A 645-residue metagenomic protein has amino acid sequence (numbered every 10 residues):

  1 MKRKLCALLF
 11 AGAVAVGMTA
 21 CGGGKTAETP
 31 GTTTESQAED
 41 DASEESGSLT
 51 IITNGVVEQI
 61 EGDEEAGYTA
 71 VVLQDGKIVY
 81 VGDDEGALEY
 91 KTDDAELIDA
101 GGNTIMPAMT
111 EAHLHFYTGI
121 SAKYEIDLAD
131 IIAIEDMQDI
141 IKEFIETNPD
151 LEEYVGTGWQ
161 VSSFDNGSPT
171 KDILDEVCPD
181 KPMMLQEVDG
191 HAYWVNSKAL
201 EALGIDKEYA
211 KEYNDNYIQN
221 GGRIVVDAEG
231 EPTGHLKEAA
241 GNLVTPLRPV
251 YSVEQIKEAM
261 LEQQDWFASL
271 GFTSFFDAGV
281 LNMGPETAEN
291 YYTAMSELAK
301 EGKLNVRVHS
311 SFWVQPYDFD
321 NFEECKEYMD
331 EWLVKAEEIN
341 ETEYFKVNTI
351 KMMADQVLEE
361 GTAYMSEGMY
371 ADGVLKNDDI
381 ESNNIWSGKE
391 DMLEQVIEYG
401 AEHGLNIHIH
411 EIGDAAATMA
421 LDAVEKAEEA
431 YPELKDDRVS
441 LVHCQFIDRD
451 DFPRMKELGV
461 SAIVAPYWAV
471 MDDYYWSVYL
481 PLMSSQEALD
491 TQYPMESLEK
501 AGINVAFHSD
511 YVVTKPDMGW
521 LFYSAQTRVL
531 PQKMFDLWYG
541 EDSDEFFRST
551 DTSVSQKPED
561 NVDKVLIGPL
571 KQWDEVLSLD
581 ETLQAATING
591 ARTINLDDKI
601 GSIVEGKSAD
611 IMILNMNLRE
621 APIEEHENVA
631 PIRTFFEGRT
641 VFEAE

Functional and structural regions predicted by a protein language model:
M1-L5: Positively charged n-region of N-terminal signal peptides that target proteins for export
A7-A13: Sec-dependent N-terminal signal peptides
G17-A20: C-terminal motif of bacterial Sec signal peptides marking the signal peptidase cleavage site
G22-K25: Bacterial signal peptide processing site
A27-E45: Low-complexity, Pro/Thr/Ser/Glu-rich flexible segments characteristic of extracytoplasmic/periplasmic regions
D41-T53, E58-V334, N348-A416, E429 (+4 more regions): Divalent metal-binding segments
K303-K351, R438-R449, V478-V505: Phosphate/diphosphate-binding loops
E398-N406, A415-V439, P453, V464-L618 (+1 more regions): His/Asp/Glu-enriched, well-ordered alpha-helical/loop segment that forms or immediately abuts the divalent-metal
